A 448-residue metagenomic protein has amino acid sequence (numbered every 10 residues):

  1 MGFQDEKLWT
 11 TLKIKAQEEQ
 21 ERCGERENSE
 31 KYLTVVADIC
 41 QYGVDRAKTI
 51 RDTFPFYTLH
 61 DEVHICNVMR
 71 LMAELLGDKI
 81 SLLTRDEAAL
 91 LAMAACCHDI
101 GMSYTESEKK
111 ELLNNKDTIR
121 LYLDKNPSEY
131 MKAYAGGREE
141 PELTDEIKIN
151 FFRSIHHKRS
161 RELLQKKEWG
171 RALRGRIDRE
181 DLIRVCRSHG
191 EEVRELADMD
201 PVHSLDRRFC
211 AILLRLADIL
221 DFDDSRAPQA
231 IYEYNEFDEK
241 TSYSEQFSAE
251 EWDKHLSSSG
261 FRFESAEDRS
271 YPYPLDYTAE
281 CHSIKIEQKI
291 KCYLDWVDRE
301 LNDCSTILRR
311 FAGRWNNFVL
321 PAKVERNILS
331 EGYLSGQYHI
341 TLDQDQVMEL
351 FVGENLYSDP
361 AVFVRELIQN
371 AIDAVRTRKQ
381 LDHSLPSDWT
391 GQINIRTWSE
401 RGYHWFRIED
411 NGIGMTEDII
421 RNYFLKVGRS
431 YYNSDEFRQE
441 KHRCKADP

Functional and structural regions predicted by a protein language model:
M1-C40, A172, E195-A361, L381-D388: C-terminal effector/catalytic modules and regulatory tails appended to multi-domain proteins
G2-G136, E142: Acidic/His-rich, divalent-metal-binding segments that scaffold phosphate/diphosphate chemistry
T34-I39, V63-L71, E180-A197, G391-I393 (+1 more regions): Acidic/polar, low-complexity linker and loop regions
P55-Y57, M69, A73, R85-L91 (+4 more regions): GHKL (Bergerat-fold) ATPase N-terminal catalytic module, capturing the glycine-rich phosphate-binding loop and acidic
V63-D78, K166, K289-D303: Zn2+-dependent metallopeptidase catalytic core
S81-S257, F261: Divalent metal-dependent catalytic cores for phosphoryl transfer on phosphate-bearing substrates
